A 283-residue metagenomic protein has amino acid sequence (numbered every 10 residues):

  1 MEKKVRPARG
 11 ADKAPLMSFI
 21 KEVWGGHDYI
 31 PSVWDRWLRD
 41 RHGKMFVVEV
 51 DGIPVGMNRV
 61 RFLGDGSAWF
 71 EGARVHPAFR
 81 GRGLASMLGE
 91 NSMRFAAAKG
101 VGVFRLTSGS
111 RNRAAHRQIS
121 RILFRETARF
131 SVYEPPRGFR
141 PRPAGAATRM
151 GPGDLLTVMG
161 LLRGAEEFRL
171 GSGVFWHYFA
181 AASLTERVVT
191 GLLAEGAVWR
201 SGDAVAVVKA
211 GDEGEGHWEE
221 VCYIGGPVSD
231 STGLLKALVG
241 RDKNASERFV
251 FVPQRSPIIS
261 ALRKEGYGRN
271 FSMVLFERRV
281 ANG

Functional and structural regions predicted by a protein language model:
K13, I20-R59, E167-V198: Active-site rim helix/loop that mediates acceptor-substrate recognition in acyltransferases
V47, I53-R61, W69, R74 (+1 more regions): Conserved beta-strand in the GNAT
F62, T107, R125-F139, G268-R279: Conserved catalytic-core motifs of GNAT/GCN5-like acyltransferases
F62-F70, R80, A210-V221, R269-S272: A conserved beta-turn-beta hairpin within the catalytic core of GNAT-like acetyltransferases that forms part
V75, G81-R94, R117, R121 (+1 more regions): Conserved acetyl-CoA-binding loop-helix of GNAT-fold acetyltransferases
S86, S110-A128, Q254-N270: Conserved active-site alpha-helix within GNAT-family acetyltransferase domains
A96-S110, Q118, K243-P253: Conserved GNAT acetyl-CoA-binding A-motif
L123-E215: Amide-forming acyltransferase catalytic core, primarily the GNAT-like/NAT-type and related acyltransferase folds
